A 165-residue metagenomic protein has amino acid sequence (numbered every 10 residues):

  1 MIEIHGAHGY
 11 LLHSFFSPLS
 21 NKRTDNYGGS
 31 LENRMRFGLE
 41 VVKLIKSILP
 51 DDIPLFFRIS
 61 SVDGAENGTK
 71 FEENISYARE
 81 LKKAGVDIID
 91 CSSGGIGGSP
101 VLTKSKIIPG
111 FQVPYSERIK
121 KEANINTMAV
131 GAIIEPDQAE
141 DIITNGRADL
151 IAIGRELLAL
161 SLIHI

Functional and structural regions predicted by a protein language model:
M1-H164: Flavin-dependent oxidoreductase catalytic cores
